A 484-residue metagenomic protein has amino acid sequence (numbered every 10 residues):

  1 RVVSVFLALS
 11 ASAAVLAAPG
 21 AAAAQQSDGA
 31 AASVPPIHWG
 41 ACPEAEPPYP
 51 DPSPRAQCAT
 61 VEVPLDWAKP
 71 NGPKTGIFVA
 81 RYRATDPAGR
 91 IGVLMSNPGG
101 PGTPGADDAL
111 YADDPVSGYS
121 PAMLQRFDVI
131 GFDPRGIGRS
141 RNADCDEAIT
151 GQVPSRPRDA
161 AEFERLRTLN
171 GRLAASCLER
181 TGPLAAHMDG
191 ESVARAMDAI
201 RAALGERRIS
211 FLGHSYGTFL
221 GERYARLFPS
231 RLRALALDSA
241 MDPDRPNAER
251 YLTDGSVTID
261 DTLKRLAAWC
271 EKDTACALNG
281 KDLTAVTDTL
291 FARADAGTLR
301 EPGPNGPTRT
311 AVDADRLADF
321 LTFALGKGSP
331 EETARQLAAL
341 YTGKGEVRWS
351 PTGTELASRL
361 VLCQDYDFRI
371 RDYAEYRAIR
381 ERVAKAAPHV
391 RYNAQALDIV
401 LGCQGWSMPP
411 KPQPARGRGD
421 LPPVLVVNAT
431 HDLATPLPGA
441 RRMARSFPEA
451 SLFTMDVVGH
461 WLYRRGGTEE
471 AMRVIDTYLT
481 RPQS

Functional and structural regions predicted by a protein language model:
R1-Q25, V61, M197: Secretory targeting and sorting signals
G29-D315, L360, Y366-S484: Gly/Pro-rich cap/lid or specificity-loop segments adjacent to the active site
I91-V93, G99, E332-T342: Surface-exposed flexible segments
M241-D260, F320, A334-P351: Flexible "cap/lid" loop of the alpha/beta hydrolase fold
G297, K327-G328, Q336-V347, T477-S484: Short loop/turn hinge sites at secondary-structure boundaries
R309-A338: P-loop NTPase catalytic cores that bind/hydrolyze ATP
T352-L356: Extended, H/D-rich, highly charged conserved domains that either
